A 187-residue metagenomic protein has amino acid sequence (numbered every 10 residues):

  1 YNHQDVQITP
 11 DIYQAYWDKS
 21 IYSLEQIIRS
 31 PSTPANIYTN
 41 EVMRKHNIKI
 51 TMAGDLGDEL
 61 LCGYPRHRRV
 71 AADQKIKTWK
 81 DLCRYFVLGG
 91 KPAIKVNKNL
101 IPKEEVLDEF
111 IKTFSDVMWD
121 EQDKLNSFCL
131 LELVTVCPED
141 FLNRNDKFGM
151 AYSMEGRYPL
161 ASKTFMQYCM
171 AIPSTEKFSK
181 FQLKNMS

Functional and structural regions predicted by a protein language model:
Y1-F128, R144-S187: ATP-dependent adenylate-handling active sites, centered on carboxylate activation for C-N bond formation
N40, L133-F141: Core structural elements
